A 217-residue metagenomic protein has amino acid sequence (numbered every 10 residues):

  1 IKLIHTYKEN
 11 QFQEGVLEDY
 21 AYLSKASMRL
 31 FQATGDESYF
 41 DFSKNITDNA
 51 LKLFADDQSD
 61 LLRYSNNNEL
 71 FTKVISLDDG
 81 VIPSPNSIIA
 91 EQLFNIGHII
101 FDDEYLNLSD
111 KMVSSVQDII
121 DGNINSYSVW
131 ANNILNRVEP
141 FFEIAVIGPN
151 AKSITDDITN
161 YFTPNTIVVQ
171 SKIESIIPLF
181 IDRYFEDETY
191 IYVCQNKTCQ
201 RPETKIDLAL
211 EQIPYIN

Functional and structural regions predicted by a protein language model:
I1-N217: Glycan-recognition and catalytic cores of secretory/periplasmic carbohydrate-active enzymes
